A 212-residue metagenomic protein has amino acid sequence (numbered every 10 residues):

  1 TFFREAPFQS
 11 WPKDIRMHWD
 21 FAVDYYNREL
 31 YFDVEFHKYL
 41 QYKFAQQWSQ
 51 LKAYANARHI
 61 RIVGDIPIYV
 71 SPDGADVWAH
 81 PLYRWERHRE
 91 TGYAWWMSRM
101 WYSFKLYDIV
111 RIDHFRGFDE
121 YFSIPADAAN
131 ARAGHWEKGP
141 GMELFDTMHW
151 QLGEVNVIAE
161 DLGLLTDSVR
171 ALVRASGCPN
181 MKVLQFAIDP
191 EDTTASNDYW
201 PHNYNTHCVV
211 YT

Functional and structural regions predicted by a protein language model:
T1-A45, Y69-T212: Alpha-amylase-like alpha-glycosidases and glucanotransferases acting on alpha-linked glucans and related
H37, Q41-Y69: Conserved, well-ordered alpha-helix/loop/beta-strand core segments that scaffold catalytic motifs
